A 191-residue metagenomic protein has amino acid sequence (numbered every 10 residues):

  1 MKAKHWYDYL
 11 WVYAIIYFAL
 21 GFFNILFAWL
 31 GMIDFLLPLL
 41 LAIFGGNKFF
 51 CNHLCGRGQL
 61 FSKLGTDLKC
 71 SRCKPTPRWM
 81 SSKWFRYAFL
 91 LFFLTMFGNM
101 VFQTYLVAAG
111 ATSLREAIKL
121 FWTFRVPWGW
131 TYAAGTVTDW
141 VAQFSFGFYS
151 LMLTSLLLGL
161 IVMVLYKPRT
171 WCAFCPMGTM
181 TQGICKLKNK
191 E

Functional and structural regions predicted by a protein language model:
M1-E191: Non-ligating segments of multi-cofactor redox enzymes
